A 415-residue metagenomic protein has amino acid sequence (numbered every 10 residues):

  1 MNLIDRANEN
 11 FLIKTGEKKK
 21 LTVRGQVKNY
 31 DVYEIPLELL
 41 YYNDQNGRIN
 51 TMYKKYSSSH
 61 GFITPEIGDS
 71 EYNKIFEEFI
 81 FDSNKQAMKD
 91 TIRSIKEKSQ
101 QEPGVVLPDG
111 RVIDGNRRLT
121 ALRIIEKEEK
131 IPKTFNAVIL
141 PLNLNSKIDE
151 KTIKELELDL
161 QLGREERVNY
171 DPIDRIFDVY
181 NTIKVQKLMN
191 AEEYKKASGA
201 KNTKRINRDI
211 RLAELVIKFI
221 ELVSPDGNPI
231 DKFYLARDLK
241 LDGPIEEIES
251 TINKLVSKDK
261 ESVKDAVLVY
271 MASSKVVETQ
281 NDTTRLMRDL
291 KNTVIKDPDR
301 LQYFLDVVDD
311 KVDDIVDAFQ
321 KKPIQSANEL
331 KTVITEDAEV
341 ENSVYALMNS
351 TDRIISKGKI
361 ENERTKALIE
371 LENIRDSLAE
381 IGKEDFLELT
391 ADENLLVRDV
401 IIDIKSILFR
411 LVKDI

Functional and structural regions predicted by a protein language model:
M1-E17, D31, A391-I415: An acidic, glycine-rich, mixed-charge low-complexity segment common to nucleic-acid enzymes
M1-P132: Short, charged/polar connector segments at secondary-structure boundaries
T22, L162, Y180-N181, P244-E249: Tandem CBS (Cystathionine beta-synthase) repeat/Bateman regulatory domains
K54-E77, V308, V312-L330, I334: Charged, glycine/proline-rich intrinsically disordered loops and linkers
F79-I80, K127, K133-E221: Amphipathic, charge-rich alpha-helical segments that serve as recognition/docking helices
E129-F135, I176, N202-V277, D282: Amphipathic alpha-helical "recognition" segments
L255-L330: Long, ordered, amphipathic alpha-helical scaffolds
I315-D399: Charged/polar low-complexity intrinsically disordered segments, enriched in acidic residues
